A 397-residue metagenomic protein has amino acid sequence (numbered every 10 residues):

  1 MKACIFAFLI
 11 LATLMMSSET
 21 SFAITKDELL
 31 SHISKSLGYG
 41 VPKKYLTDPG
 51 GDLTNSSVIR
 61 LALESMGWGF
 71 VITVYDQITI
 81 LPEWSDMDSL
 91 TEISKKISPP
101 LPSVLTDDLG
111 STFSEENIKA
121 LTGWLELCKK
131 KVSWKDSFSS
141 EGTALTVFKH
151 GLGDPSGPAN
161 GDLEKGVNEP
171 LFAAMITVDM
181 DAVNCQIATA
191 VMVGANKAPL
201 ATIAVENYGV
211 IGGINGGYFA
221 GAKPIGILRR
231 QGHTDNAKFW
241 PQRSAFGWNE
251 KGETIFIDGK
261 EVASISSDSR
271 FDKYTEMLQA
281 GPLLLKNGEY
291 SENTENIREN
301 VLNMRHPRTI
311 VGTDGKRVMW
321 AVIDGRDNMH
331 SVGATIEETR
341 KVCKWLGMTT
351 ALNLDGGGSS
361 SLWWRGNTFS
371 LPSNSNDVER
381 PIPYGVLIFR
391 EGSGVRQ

Functional and structural regions predicted by a protein language model:
M1-I5: Positively charged n-region of N-terminal signal peptides that target proteins for export
A7-M16: Bacterial N-terminal signal peptides
S21-K131: Feature responds to low-complexity, polar/acidic, surface-exposed segments characteristic of secreted/exported proteins
K129-A245, T254-F256: Zymogen propeptides
A190-K197, K260-S264, I323-N328: Short, solvent-exposed aromatic-acidic interface loops
G212-G216, W248, F256, K286 (+1 more regions): General beta-strand structural signal in soluble alpha/beta enzymes
K223-E250, E295-T350, L354, S359-Q397: Conserved, well-ordered active-site substructure
P241-G288, E295-N296: A substrate-binding/cap region within the structured catalytic cores of diverse enzymes
